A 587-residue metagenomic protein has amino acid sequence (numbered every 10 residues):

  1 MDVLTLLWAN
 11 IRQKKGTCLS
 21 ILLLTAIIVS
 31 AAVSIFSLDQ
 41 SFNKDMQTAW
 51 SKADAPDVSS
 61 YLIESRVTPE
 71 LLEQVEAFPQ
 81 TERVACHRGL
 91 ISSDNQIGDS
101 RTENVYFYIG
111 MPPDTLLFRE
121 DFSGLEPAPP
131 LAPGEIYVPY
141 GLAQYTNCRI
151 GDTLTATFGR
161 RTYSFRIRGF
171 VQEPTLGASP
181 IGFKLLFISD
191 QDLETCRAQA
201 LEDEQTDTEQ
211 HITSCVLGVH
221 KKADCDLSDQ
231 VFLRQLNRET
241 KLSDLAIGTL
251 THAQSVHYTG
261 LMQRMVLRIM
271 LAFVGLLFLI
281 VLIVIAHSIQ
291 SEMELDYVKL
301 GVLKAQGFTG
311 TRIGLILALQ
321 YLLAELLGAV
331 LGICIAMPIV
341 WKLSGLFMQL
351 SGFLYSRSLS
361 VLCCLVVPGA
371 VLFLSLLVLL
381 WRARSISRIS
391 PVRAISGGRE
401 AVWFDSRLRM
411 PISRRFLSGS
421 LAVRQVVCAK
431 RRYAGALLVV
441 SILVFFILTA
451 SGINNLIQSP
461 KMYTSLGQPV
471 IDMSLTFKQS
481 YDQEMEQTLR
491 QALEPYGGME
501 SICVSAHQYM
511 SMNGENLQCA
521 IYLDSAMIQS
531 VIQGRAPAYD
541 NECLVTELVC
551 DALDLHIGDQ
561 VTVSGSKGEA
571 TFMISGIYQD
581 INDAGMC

Functional and structural regions predicted by a protein language model:
M1-A32, A318, W403-V444: N-terminal Sec/SRP start-transfer signal
M1-L282, S291, L350, P460-T476 (+2 more regions): Membrane transport/envelope proteins' first extracytoplasmic loop
R12-K14, I283-L323: Interfacial "coupling" helices/loops that link adjacent transmembrane helices in transporter permeases
S20-A31, L267-H287, Y321-G332, C363-V367 (+2 more regions): Alpha-helical transmembrane segments of integral membrane proteins
S59-I63, S418-L548, D559, V563-S564: Juxtamembrane segments of multi-pass membrane proteins
A286-E292, D296-V298, L322-L354, S358-R388: Small-residue-rich transmembrane alpha-helices
R388-D405: Short cytosolic juxtamembrane segments of multi-pass membrane proteins
